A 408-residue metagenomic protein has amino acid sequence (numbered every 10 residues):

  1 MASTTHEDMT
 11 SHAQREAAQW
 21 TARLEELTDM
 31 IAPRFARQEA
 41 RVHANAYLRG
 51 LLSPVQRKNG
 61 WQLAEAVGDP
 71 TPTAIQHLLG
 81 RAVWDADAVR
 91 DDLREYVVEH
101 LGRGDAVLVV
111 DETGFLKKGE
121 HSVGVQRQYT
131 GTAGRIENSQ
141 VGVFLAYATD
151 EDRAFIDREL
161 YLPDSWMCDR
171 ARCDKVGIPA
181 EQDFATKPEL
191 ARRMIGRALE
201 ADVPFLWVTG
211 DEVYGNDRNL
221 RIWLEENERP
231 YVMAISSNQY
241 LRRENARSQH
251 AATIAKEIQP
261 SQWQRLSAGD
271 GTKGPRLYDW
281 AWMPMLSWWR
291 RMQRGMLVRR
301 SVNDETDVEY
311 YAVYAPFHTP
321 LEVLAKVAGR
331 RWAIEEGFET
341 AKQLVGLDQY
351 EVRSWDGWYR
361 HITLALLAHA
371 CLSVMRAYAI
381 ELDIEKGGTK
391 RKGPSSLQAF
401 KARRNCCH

Functional and structural regions predicted by a protein language model:
M1-A40, L51, D152, L162 (+5 more regions): A short, flexible helix-boundary coil/loop motif
A2-T209, V213-P230, S237: Conserved, well-structured functional cores that handle cations and Mg-NTP chemistry
V110, G114, Y214, Q264 (+1 more regions): Short amphipathic alpha-helical "interface-anchor" segments enriched in bulky aromatics
V141, A333, R360-L366: Catalytic-loop motifs flanking and including active-site residues across diverse enzymes
N238-R243: Short gly/pro/ser/thr-enriched loop/turn and capping motifs at secondary-structure boundaries
W288-T319, W332: Charge-patterned, long linear interaction tracts outside catalytic cores
